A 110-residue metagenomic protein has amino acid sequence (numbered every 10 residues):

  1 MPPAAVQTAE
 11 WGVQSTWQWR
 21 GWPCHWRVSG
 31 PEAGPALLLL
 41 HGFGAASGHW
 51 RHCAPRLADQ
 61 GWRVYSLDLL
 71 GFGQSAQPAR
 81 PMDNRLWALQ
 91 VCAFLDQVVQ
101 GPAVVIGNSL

Functional and structural regions predicted by a protein language model:
M1-V6: N-terminal targeting or regulatory segments adjacent to alpha/beta-hydrolase or S9 domains
W11, S15-W22, R27, D59 (+2 more regions): Active-site loop/oxyanion-hole signature of alpha/beta-hydrolase fold enzymes
R27-Q74: Conserved HGGG/HGGXW glycine-rich cap/lid loop of the alpha/beta-hydrolase fold
H41-F43, A103-S109: Conserved alpha/beta-hydrolase "nucleophile elbow" surrounding the catalytic nucleophile
